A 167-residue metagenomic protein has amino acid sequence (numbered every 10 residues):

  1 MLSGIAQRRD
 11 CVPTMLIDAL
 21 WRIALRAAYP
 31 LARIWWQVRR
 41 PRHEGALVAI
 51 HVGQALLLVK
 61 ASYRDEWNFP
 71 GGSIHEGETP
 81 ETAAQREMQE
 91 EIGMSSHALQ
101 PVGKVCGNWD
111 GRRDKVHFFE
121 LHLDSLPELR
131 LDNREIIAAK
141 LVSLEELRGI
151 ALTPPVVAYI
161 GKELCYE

Functional and structural regions predicted by a protein language model:
G4, D65-E66, N133-E167: Nudix hydrolase/Nudix homology domain
I5-L47: Acidic, metal-coordinating catalytic segment for phosphate/diphosphate chemistry, firing primarily on the Nudix
E44-A46, Q54, D114-H117, I137: Change "...and in nucleic-acid phosphodiester-cleaving endonucleases..." to "...and in nucleic-acid processing enzymes
H51-E90: Conserved Nudix-box catalytic region and its N-terminal flanking loop in Nudix hydrolases and closely related
G53-A55, H122-P127, L144-E146: Short loop segments at secondary-structure junctions
S95-K104: A short coil-to-beta-strand element that immediately follows conserved catalytic motifs
V105-E128, K140, E163: Active-site-adjacent beta-strand/loop module that shapes the phosphate/pyrophosphate-binding cleft
